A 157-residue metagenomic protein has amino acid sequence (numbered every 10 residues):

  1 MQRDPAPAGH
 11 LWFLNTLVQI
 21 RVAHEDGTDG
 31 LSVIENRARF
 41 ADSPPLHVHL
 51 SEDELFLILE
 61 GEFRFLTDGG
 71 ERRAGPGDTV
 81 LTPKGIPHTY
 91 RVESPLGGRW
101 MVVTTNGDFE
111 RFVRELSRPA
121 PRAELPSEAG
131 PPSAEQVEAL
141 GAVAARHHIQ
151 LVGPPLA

Functional and structural regions predicted by a protein language model:
M1-L31, L125-A157: A short, N-terminal "cap"/entry segment at the start of jelly-roll beta-barrel domains of the cupin/DSBH fold
D4, D26, G69-P87: Short acidic-glycine-tyrosine-enriched beta hairpin
L17, S51, G70, I86-P87 (+2 more regions): A generic "binding-loop/recognition-motif" signal
I20, I34-H49: Conserved short histidine dyad/triad with adjacent acidic residue
L46, F65-L66, T82, H88-S94 (+1 more regions): Short beta-strand His + acidic residue motifs that chelate non-heme Fe in jelly-roll/DSBH and cupin folds
S51-F63, D68, G77: Glycine- and acidic-residue-biased ligand/ion/polar-headgroup-sensing regions
P95-A142: A contiguous, mid-protein "functional segment" used to position or interact with cofactors/ions or partner subunits
